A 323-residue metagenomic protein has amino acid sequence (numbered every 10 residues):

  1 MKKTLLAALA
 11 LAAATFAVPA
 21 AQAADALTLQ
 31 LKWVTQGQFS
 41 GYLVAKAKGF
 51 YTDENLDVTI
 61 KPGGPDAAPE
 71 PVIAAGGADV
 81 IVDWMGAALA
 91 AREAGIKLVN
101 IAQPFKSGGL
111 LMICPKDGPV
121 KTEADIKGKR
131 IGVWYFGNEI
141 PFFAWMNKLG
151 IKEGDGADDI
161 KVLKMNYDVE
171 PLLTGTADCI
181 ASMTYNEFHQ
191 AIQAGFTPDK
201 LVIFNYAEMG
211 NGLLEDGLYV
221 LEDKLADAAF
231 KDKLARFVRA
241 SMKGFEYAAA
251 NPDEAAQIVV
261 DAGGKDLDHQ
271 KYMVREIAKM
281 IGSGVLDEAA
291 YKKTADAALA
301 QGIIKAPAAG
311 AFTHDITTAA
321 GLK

Functional and structural regions predicted by a protein language model:
M1-T4: Positively charged n-region of N-terminal signal peptides that target proteins for export
A7-F16: Bacterial N-terminal signal peptides
F16-A23: Sec/Tat signal peptide C-region and signal peptidase I cleavage site
D25-M165, P171-T174, D178-Y185, F204-Y206 (+1 more regions): Short, glycine-/small- and polar/acidic-enriched structural segments that line small-molecule recognition paths
G86-A87, Y167-D261: Pocket-lining segment of extracytoplasmic ligand-binding domains
E153-I160, P198-V202, K231, G263-R275 (+1 more regions): Short, surface-exposed acidic
A226-K305: Secondary-structure end/capping motifs
A295-K323: Conserved C-terminal helix/tail region of periplasmic/extracytoplasmic solute-binding proteins
